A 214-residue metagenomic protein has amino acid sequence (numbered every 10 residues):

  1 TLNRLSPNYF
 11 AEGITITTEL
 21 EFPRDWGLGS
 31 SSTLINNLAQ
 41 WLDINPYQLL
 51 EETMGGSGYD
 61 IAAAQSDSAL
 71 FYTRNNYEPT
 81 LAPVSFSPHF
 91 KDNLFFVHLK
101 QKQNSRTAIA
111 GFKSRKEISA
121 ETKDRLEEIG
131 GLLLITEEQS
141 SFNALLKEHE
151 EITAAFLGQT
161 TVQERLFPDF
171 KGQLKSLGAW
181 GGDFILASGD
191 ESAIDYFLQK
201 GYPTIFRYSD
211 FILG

Functional and structural regions predicted by a protein language model:
T1-L2, I35: Generic internal hydrophobic packing segments that stabilize the cores of diverse globular domains
N3-E12, E19, I44-P46, E51-G55 (+2 more regions): C-terminal nucleotide
I16-W26: Short acidic, glycine/Ser/Thr-rich loop/turn "cap" segments at secondary-structure junctions
D25-Y47: DPxDG-like acidic metal-binding loop motif
L28, G181-G182: Gly/Ser/Thr-rich loops at beta-strand to alpha-helix junctions that form or flank small-molecule/cofactor-binding
S32, D183-I185: Glycine-rich phosphate-binding loop of ATP-grasp-fold ATP-dependent ligases
